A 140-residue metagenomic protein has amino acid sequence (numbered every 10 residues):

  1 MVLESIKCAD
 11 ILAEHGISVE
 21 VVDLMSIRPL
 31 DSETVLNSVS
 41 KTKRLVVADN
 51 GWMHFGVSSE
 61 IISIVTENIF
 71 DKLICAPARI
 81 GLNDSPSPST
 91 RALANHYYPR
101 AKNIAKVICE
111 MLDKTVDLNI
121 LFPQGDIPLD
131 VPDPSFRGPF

Functional and structural regions predicted by a protein language model:
M1-F140: Thiamine diphosphate
